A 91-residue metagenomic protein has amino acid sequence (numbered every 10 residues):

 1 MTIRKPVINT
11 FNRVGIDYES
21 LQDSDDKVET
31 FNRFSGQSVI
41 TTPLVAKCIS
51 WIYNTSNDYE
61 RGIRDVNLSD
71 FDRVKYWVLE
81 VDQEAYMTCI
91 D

Functional and structural regions predicted by a protein language model:
M1-P6, T10, W77, Q83-Y86: Charge-dense, intrinsically disordered terminal/linker segments
I3-S56: N-terminal acidic leader/helix
R33-A85, C89: Acidic, low-complexity, intrinsically disordered interaction modules
